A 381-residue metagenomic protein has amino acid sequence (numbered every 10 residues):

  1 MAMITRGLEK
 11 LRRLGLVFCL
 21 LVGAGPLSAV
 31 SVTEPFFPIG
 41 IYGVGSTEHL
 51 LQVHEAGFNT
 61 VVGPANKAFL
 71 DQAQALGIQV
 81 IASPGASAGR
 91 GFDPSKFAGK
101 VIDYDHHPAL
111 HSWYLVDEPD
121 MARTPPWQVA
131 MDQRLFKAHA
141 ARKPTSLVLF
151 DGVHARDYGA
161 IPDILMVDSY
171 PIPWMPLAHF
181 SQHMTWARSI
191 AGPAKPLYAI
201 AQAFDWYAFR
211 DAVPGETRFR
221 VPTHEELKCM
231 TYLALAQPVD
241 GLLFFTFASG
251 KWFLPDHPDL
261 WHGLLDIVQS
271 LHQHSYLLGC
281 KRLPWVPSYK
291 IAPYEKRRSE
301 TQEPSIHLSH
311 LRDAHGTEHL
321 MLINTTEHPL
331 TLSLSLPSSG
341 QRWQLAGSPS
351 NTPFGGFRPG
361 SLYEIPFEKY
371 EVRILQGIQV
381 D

Functional and structural regions predicted by a protein language model:
M1-M3, N324: A detector of low-complexity, intrinsically disordered, Ser/Thr/Gly/Pro/Ala-rich segments
I4-G15: Bacterial N-terminal signal peptides that target proteins for export
G15-P26: Bacterial N-terminal signal peptides
V30-Q341, L345-V380: Glycan-processing catalytic domains of CAZymes
